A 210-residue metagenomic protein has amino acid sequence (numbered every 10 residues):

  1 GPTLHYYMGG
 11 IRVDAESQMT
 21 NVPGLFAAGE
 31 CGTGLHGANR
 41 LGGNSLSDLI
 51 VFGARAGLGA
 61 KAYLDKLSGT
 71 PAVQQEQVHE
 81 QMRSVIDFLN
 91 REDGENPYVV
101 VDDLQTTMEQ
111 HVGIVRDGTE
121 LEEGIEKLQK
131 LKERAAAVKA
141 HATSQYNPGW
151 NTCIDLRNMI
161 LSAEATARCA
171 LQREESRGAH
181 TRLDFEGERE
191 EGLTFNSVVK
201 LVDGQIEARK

Functional and structural regions predicted by a protein language model:
G1-H5: Short loop/turn motifs at secondary-structure junctions and domain boundaries
Y6-M8, R12-A27, C31-K210: Glycine- and aromatic-enriched mobile tails/lids
